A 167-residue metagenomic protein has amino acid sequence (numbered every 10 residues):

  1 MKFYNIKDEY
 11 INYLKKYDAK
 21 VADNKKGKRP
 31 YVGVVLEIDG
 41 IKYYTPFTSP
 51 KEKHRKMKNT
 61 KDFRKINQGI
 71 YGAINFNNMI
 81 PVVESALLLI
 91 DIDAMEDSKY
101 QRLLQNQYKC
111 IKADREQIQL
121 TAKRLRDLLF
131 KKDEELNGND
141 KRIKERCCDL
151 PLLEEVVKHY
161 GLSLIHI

Functional and structural regions predicted by a protein language model:
M1-K28: Short N-terminal edge-element motif at the start of the domain
M1-N5, P30-V34, Y43-P46, N78-P81: Ordered hydrophobic segments in well-structured contexts
E9, I38, D127: Residue-level marker of positions within ordered structural domains that often coincide with functionally constrained
Y10, K51, A86: Residue-level detector of flexible, active-site-proximal loop/helix-junction positions within diverse enzyme catalytic
A22, V32-E37: Conserved catalytic-core segments centered on acid/base and nucleophilic motifs
K26-K28, E37-N75: Compact nucleic-acid interaction/catalytic patches
N67-L164: C-terminal terminal-subdomain/extension
